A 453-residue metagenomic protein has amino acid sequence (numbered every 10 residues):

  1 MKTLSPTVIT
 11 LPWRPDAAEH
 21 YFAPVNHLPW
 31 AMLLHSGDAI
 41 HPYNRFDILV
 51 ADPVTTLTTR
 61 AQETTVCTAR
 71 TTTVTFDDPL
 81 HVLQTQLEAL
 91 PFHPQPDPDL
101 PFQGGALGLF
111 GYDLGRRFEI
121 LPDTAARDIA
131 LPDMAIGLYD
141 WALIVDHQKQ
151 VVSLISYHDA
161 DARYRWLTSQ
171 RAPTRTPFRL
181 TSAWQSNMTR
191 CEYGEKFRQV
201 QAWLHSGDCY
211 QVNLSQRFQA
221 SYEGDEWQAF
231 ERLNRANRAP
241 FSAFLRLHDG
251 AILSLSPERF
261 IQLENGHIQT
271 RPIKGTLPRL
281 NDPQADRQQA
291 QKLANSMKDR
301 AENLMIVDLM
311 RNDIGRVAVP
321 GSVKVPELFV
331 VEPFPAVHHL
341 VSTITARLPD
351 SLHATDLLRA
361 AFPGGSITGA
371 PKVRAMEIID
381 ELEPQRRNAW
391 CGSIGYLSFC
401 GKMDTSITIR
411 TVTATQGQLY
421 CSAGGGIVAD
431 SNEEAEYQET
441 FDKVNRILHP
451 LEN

Functional and structural regions predicted by a protein language model:
M1-N453: Extended alpha-helical targeting/anchoring segments, especially N-terminal organellar/secretory targeting helices
